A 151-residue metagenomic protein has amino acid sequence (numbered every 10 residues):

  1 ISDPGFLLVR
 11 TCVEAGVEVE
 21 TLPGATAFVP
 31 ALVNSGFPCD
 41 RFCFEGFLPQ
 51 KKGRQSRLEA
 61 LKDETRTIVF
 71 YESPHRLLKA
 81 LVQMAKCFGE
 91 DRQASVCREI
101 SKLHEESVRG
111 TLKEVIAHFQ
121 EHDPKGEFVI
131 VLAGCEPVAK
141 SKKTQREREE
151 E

Functional and structural regions predicted by a protein language model:
I1, P49-Q50, R76, L103: Glycine-/small-residue-rich active-site loops that bind phosphorylated ligands and cofactors
S2-F6, Q55, L78-L81, R109: Conserved strand-to-helix beginnings and helix N-cap segments that scaffold or border functional pockets
D3, L7-E64: Class I SAM-dependent methyltransferase SAM-binding "motif I" and its flanking Rossmann-like core
R66-T67, Y71-E151: A contiguous loop/helix-start segment that scaffolds small-molecule binding in enzyme catalytic cores
